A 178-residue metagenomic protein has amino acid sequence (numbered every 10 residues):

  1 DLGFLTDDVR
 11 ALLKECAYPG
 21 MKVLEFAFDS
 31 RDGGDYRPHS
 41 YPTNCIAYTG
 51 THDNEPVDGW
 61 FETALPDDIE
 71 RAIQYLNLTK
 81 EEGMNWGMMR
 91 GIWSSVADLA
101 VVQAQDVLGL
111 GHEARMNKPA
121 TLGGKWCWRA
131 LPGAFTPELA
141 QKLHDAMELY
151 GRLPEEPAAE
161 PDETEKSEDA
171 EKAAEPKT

Functional and structural regions predicted by a protein language model:
D1-T178: Catalytic cores of glycan-processing enzymes that make or break glycosidic bonds
